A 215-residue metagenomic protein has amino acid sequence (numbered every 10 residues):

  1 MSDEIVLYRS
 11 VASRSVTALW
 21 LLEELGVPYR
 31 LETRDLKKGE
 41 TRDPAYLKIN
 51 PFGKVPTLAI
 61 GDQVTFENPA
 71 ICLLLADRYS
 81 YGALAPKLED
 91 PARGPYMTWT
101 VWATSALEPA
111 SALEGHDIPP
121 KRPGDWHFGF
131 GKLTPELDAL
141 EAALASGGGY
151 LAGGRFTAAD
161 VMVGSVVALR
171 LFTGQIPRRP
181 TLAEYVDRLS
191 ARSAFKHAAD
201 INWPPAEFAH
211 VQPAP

Functional and structural regions predicted by a protein language model:
M1-H127: GST-like domain detector, emphasizing the conserved glutathione-binding G-site in the N-terminal thioredoxin-like
L22, L58, I71, L140 (+2 more regions): Residue-level signal for nonpolar/aromatic packing positions in well-ordered secondary structure
D35, A158, N202-P205: Short, solvent-exposed turn/loop segments enriched in Gly/Ser/Thr/Pro and often Arg
A76, V166-V167, A199: Active-site-flanking alpha-helical
K87-L88, H197-P205: Short, flexible loop/turn segments with low-complexity composition
T100-A191: GST-like fold's C-terminal all-alpha helical module
N202-P215: Acidic/histidine-enriched, glycine/proline-rich intrinsically disordered or flexible terminal extensions
